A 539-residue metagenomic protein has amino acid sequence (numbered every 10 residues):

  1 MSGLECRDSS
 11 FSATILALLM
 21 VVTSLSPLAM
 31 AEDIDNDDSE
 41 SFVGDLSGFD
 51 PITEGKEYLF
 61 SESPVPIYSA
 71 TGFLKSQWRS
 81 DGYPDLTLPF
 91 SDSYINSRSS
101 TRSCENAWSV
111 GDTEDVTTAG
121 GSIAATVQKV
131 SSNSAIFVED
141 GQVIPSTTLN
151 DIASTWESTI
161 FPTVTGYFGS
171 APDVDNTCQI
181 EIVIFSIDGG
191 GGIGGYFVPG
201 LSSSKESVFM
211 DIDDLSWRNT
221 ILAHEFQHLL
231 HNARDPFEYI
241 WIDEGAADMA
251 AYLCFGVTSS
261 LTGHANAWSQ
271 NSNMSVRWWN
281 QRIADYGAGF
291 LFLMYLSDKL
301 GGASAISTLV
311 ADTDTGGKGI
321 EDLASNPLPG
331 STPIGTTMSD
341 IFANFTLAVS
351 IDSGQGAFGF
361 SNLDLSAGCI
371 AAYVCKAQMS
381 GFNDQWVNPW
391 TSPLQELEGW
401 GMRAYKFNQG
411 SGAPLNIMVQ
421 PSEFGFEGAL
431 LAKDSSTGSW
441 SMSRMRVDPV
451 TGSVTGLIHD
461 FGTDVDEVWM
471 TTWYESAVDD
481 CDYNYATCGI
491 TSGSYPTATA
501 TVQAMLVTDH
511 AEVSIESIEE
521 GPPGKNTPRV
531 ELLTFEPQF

Functional and structural regions predicted by a protein language model:
M1-I34, P537-F539: Secretory targeting signatures
E32-G169, D173: N-terminal module-boundary/linker segments of secreted carbohydrate-active enzymes
S103-G121, S158, Y252-R282, S439-G456: Generic detector of solvent-exposed, compositionally biased contiguous segments
V110-A125, E225-C254, V507, S514 (+1 more regions): Long, acidic, intrinsically disordered low-complexity segments
V130-A250, G256-L261, W268-S275: Juxtacatalytic substrate-recognition/specificity segment
V183, M294, W469-T471: Residues within well-ordered beta-strands of beta-sheet-rich folds
S216-I221, P236-L300, S304, L309-G354 (+1 more regions): Acidic/His/Gly-enriched intrinsically disordered linker/tail segments that often contain short helix/coil "MoRF-like"
T315-F539: Beta/coil-rich, acidic/histidine-enriched accessory regions frequently appended to metallopeptidases
